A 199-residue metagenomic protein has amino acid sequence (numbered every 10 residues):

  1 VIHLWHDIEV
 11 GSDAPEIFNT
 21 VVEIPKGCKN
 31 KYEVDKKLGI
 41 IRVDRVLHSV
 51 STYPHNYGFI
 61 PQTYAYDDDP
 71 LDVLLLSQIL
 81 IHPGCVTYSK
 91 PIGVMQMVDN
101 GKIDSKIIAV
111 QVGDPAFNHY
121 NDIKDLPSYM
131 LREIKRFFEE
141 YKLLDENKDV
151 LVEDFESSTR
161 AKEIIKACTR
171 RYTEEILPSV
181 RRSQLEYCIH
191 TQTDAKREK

Functional and structural regions predicted by a protein language model:
V1-K199: Hydrophobic N-terminal alpha-helices or hydrophobic patches in metabolic proteins across all domains of life
